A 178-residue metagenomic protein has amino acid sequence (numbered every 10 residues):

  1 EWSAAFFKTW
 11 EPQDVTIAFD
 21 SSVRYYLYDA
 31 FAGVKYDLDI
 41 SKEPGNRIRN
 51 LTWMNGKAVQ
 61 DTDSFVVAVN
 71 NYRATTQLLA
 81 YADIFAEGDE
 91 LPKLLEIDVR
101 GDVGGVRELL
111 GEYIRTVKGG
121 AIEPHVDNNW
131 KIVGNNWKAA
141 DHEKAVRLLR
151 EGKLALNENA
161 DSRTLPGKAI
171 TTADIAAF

Functional and structural regions predicted by a protein language model:
E1-F178: Catalytic centers of hydrolytic enzymes
